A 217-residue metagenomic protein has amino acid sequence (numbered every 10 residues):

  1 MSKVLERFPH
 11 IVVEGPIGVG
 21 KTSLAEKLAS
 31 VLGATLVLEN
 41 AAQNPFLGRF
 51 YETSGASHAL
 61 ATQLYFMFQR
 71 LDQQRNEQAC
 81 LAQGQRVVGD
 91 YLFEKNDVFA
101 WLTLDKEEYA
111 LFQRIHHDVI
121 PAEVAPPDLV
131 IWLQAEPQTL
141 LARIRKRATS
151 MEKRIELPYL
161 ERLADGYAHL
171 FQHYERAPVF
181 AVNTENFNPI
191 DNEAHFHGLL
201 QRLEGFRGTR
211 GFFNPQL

Functional and structural regions predicted by a protein language model:
V13: Hydrophobic anchor at the beta1->P-loop junction of P-loop NTPases
P16: P-loop (Walker A) phosphate-binding loop of NTP-binding proteins
K21: Conserved lysine of the Walker
L24-A25, A29: Post-Walker A alpha-helix
S30-Q69: Conserved substrate/cofactor phosphate-moiety recognition/catalytic segment in nucleotide-dependent phosphotransferases
H58, T62-P126: Glycine-rich phosphate-binding loop used to anchor ATP phosphates in small-molecule kinases, encompassing both
N96-A168: A glycine- and Lys/Arg-enriched "phosphate-lid" helix/loop adjacent to the NTP-binding pocket of small-molecule kinases
L141, R145-K153, P158-L217: NTP-dependent small-molecule kinase module
